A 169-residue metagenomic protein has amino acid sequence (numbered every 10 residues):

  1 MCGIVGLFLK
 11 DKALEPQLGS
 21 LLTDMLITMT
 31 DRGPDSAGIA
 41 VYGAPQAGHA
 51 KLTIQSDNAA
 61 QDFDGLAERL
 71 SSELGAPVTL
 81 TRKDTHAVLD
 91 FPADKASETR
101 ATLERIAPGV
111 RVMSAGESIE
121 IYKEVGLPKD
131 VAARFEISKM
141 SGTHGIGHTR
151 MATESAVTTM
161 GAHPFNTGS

Functional and structural regions predicted by a protein language model:
M1-S169: N-terminal glutamine amidotransferase
